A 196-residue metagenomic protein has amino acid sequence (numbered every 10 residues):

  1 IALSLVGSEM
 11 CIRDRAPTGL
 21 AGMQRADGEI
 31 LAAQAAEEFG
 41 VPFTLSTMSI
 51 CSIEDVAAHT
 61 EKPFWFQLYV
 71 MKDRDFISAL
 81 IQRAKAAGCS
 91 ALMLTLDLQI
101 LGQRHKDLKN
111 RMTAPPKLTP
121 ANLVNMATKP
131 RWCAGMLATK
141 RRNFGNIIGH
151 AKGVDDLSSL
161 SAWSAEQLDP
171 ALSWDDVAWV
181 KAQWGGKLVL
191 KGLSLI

Functional and structural regions predicted by a protein language model:
I1, Q67, Q167-P170: Short, flexible active-site loop motifs that bind/organize anionic cofactors or intermediates
I1-I12: Single conserved hydrophobic/aromatic residue that forms the stacking wall/gate of nucleotide- or nucleobase-binding
L3, Q24, L188: Short glycine- and Lys/Arg-enriched binding-loop motifs that mark or flank ligand-binding interfaces
R13-A16, F43-L45, F64-L68, L92 (+1 more regions): Hydrophobic faces of well-ordered beta-strands that scaffold small-molecule active sites in alpha/beta enzyme cores
R13-M48: Glycine-rich active-site/cofactor-binding loop and its immediate structural neighborhood
R15, E37-G40, F64-F66, S159-W163: N-terminal start-of-chain detector that recognizes signal peptides and the immediate post-cleavage beginning
L20, Q34, D55, H59 (+1 more regions): Alpha/beta enzyme core
E38-H59, P63-I77: A gly/proline- and charged-residue-enriched helix-loop-helix capping module
